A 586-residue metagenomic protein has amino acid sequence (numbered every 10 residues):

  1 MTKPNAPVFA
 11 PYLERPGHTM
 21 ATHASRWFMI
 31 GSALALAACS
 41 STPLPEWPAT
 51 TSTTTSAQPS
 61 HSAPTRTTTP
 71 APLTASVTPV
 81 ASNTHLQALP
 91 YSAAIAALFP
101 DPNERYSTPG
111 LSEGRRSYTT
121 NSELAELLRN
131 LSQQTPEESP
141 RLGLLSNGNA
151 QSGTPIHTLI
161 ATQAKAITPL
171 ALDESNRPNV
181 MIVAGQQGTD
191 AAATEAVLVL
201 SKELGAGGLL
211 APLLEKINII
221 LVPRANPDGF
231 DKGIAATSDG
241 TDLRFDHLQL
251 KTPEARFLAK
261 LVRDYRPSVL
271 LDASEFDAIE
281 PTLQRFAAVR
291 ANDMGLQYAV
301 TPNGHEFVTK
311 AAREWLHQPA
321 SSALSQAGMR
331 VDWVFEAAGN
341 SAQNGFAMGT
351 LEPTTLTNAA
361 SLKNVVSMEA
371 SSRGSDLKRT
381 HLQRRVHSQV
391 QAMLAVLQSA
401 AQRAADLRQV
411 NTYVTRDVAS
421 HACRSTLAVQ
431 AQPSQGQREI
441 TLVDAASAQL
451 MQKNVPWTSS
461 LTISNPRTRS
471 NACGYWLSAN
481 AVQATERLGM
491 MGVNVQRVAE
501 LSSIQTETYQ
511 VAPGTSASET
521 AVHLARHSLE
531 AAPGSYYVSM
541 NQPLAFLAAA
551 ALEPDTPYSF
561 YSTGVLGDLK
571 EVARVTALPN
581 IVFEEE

Functional and structural regions predicted by a protein language model:
N5-C39: Gram-negative bacterial Sec-dependent N-terminal signal peptides
Y12, H23-R26, C39-E586: M14 metallocarboxypeptidase catalytic domain recognition
